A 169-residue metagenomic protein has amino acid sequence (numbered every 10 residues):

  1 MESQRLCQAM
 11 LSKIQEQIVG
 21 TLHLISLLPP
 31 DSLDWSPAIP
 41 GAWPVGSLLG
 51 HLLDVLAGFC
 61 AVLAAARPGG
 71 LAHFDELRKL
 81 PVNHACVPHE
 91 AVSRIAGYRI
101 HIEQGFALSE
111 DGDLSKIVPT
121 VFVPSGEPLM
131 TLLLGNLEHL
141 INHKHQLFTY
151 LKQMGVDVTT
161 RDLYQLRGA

Functional and structural regions predicted by a protein language model:
M1-Q15: Extreme N-terminal tail/first-helix region
S3-L6, P37, G41, V87-A91 (+1 more regions): Residue-level recognition of alpha-helical structural elements
L11-Q15, V19-L22, S32-R78, T120-A169: Short, contiguous alpha-helical
I14, I18, I25, I95 (+1 more regions): Hydrophobic alpha-helical core bundles mediating ligand binding, dimerization, or RNAP-core interactions
L27-W35, G105-K116, Q153-V158: Surface-exposed helix-capping loop/turn segments at secondary-structure junctions
L80-T120, E127-N142, Q146-T149: Acidic/histidine-rich alpha-helical segments that form the ligand environment of transition-metal centers
